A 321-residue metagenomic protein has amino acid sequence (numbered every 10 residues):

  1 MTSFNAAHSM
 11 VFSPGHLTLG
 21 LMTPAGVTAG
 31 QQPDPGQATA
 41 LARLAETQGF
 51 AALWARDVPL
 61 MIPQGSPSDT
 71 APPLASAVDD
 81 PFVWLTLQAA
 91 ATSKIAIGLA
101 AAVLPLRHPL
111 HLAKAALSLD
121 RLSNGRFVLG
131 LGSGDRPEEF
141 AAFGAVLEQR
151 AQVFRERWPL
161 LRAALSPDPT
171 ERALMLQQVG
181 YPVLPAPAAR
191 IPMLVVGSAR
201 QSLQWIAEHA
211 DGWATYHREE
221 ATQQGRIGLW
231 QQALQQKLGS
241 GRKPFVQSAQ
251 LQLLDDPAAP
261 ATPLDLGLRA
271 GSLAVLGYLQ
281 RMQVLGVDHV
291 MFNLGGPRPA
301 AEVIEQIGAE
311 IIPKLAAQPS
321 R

Functional and structural regions predicted by a protein language model:
M1-R321: Active-site-adjacent structural elements that line small-molecule/cofactor binding pockets in enzymes
